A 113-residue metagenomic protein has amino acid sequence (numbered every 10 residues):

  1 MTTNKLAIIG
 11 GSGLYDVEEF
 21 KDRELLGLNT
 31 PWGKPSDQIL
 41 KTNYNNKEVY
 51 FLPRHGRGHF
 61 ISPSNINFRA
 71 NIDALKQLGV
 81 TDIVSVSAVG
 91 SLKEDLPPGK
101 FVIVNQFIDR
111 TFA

Functional and structural regions predicted by a protein language model:
M1-A113: Metabolite-binding pocket within alpha/beta catalytic cores that recognizes anionic/polar moieties
